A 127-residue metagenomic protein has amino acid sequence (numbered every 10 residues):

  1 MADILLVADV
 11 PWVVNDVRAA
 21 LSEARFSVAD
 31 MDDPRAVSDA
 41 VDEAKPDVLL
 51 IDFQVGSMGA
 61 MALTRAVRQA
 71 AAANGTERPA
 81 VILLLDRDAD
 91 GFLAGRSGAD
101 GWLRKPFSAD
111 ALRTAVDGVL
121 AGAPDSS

Functional and structural regions predicted by a protein language model:
A2-W12, V17-R18, D30, L49: Conserved acidic segment of CheY-like receiver
D32-V48: Acidic, metal-coordinating helix/loop segments flanking the phosphotransfer/catalytic sites of two-component signaling
D47-Q69: Conserved phosphotransfer microenvironments
L49, W102-L103: Two-component signal transduction core modules
A62, L83-G101: Alpha4 helix (beta4-alpha4-beta5 surface) of REC/receiver domains from two-component response regulators
A72-A80: His-Asp phosphorelay/catalytic-motif detector in bacterial-type signaling
F107-V116: C-terminal output helix
D117-S127: The C-terminal output helix
